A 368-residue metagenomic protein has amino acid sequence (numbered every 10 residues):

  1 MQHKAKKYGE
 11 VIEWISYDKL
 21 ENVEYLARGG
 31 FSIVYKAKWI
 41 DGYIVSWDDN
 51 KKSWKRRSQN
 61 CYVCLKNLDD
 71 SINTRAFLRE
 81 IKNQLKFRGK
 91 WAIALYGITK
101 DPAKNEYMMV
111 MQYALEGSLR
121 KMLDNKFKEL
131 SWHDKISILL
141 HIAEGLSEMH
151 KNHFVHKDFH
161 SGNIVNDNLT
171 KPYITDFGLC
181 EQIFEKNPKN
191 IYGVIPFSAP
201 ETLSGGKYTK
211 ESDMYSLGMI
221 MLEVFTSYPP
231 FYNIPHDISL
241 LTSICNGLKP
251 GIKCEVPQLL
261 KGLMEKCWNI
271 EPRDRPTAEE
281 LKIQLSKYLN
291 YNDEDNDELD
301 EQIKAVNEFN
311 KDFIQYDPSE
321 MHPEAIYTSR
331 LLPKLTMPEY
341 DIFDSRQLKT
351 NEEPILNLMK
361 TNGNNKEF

Functional and structural regions predicted by a protein language model:
I33-D69: Glycine-rich ATP phosphate-binding loop
A94-Y107: Short beta-strand micro-motifs within the conserved protein kinase catalytic domain, predominantly in the N-lobe
N105-S118: Conserved short submotifs of the Hanks-type protein kinase catalytic core that shape the nucleotide-binding pocket
H150-N166: Catalytic-loop of the protein kinase fold
D213: Conserved catalytic-loop aspartate of Hanks-type protein kinases
W268-E280: A conserved short helix/loop substructure at the end of the activation segment of eukaryotic-like protein kinase domains
